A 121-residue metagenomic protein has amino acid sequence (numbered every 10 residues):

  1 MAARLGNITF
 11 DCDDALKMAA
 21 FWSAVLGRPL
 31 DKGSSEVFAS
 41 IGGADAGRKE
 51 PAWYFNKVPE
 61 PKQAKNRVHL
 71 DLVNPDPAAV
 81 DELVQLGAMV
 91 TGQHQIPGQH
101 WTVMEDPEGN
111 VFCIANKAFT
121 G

Functional and structural regions predicted by a protein language model:
A2, T9-W53, Q85: Core segments of cupin and vicinal oxygen chelate
L5-N7, K65-H69: Short, solvent-exposed beta-strand edge segments and adjacent coil->beta transition regions
D14-A15, L70-E108: Vicinal oxygen chelate
S35-F38, A64, I96-H100: Short acidic/glycine-enriched loop/turn segments that link adjacent beta-strands
I41-A46, M104-P107, K117: Active-site beta-strand termini and strand-to-loop segments that position acidic
G98, A118-G121: A short acidic/small-residue loop/turn micro-motif
